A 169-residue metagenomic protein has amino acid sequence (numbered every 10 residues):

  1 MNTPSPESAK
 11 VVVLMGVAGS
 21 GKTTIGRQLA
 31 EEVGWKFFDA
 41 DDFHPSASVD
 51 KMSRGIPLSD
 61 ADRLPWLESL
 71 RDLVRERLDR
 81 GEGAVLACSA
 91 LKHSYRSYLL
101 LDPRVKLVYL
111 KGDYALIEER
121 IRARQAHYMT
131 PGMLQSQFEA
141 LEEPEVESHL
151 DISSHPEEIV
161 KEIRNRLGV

Functional and structural regions predicted by a protein language model:
M1-K10: Extreme N-terminal, non-catalytic leader segments that precede Walker-type/kinase nucleotide-binding cores
L14: Hydrophobic anchor at the beta1->P-loop junction of P-loop NTPases
V17: P-loop (Walker A) phosphate-binding loop of NTP-binding proteins
K22: Conserved lysine of the Walker
R27, E31-L70: Conserved substrate/cofactor phosphate-moiety recognition/catalytic segment in nucleotide-dependent phosphotransferases
R80-A84, K106: Loop/turn-to-beta-strand initiation segments
D102-R120: Conserved phosphate-donor/acceptor-positioning beta-strand/loop module used by diverse small-molecule
A123-R164: Small-molecule kinase domains that catalyze NTP-dependent phosphoryl transfer to phosphate-bearing small molecules
